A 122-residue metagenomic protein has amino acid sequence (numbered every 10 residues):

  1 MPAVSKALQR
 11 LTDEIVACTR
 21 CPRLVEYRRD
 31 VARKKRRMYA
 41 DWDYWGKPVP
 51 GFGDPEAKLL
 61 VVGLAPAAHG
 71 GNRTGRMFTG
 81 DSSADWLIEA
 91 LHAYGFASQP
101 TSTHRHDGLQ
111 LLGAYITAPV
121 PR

Functional and structural regions predicted by a protein language model:
M1-P2: Cysteine-centered metal-binding/redox modules
S5-R122: A polyanion-binding, active-site-adjacent surface
